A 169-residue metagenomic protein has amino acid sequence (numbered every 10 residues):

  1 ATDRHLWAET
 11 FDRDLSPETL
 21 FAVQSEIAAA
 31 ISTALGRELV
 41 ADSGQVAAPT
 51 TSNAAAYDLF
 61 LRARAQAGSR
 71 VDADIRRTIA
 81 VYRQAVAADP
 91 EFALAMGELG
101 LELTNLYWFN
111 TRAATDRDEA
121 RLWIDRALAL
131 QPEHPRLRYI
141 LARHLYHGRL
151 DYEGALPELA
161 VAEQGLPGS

Functional and structural regions predicted by a protein language model:
A1-S169: Acidic, proline/glycine-rich low-complexity intrinsically disordered segments
